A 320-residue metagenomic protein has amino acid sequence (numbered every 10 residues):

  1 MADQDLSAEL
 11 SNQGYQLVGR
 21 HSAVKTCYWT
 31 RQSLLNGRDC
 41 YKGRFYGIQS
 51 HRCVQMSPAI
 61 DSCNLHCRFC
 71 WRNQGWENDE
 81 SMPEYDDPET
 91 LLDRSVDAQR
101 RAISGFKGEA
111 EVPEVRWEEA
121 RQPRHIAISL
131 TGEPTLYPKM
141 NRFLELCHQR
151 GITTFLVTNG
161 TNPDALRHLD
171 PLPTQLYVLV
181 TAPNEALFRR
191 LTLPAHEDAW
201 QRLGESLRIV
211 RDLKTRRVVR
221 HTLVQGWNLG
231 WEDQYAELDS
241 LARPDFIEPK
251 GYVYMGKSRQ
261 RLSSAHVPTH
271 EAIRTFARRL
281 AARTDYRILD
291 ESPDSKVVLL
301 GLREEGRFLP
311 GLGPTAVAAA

Functional and structural regions predicted by a protein language model:
M1-D61, L65-F69, N73-R101, A320: Flexible, acidic/Gly-rich N-terminal and inter-domain linker regions that tether and position cofactor-handling modules
M1-R44, R211-K214, L223-A320: Auxiliary Fe-S-binding modules of radical SAM enzymes
H51, R121-P123, S292-K296: Short Gly/Ser/Thr- and Asp/Glu-enriched loop/turn motifs at secondary-structure junctions
C63-H66, E185, Y254, R307: Short, acidic Gly/Pro/Ser/Thr-rich loop/turn segments
R72, E84, E109-E114, K296: Short amphipathic alpha-helical segments embedded in low-complexity Lys/Glu-rich regions
T90-A120: Short Fe-S-cluster ligation motifs
E109-E271: Conserved AdoMet/S-adenosylmethionine-binding subsite of the radical SAM
